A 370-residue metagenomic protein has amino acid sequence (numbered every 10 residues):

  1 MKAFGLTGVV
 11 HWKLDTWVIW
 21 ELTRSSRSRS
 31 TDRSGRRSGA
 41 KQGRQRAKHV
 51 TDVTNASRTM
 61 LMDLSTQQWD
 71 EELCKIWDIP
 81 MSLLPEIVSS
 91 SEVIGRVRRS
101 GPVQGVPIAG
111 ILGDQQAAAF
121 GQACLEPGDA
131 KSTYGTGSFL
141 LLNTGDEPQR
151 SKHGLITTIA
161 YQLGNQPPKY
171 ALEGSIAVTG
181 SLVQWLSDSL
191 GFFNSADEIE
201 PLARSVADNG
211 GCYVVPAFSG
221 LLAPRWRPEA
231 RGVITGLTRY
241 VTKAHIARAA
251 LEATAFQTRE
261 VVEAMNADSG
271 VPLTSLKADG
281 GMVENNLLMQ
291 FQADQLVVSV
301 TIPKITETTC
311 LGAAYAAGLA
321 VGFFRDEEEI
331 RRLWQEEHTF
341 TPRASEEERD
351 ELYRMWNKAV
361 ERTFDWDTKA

Functional and structural regions predicted by a protein language model:
M1-K2, L6, G39-D63, V88 (+1 more regions): Short beta-strand-loop/turn "lid" adjacent to the catalytic site in phosphate-handling enzymes
M1-K2, L6-V10, D15-T16, T23-S28 (+6 more regions): Glycine/Thr-rich phosphate-binding loops that ligate phosphate moieties of nucleotide and other phosphorylated ligands
W77-P80, Q104, Q295-V298: Short, structured coil segments at secondary-structure junctions
S89-G95, Q115-A118, V283-N285, T309: Short acidic loop-to-helix transition motifs that present clustered carboxylates
E92, I111-Q115, T133-G137, T274-L276 (+1 more regions): A short acidic Gly-Thr/Ser loop motif
V93-D129, L142-G145: Conserved phosphate-binding catalytic cores of ATP/NTP-utilizing and phosphoryl-transfer enzymes
L112, K131-G137, L141, A160 (+1 more regions): Short beta-strand segments
